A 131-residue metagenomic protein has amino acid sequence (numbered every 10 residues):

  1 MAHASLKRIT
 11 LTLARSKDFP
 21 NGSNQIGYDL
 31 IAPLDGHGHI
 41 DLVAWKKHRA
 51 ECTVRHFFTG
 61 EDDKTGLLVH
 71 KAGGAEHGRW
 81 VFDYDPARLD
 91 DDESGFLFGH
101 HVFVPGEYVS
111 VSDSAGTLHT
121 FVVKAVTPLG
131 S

Functional and structural regions predicted by a protein language model:
M1, N21-I26, L42-W45, G60 (+3 more regions): Surface-exposed beta-strand edges and their flanking turn/coil or helix-capping segments
M1-E51: N-terminal intrinsically disordered, low-complexity, charge/repeat-rich segments that act as generic
A2-L6, S23, E61, A75 (+2 more regions): A generic structural signal for short, non-catalytic loop/turn and secondary-structure boundary residues
K7-I9, W80, H119: Short beta-strand micro-motifs in enzyme catalytic cores
L11, Y28-A32, T65-G73, F121: Broad, structure-driven detector of short, well-ordered beta-strand segments within folded domains
P33-L42, R55, V102-E107, L129-S131: Short, surface-exposed linear segments at secondary-structure transitions and domain or protein termini
K46-V102: Short, conserved turn/kink motifs that form compact alpha/beta structural patches or helix kinks used as
D83-S131: Short, compact, well-ordered microdomains
